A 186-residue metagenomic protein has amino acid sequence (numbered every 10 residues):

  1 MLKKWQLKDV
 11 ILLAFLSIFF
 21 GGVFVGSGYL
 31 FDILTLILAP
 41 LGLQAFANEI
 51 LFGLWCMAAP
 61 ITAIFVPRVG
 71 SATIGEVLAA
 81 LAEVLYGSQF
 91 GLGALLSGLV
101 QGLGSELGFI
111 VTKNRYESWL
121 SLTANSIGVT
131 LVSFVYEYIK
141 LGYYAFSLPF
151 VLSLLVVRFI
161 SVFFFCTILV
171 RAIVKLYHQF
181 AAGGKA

Functional and structural regions predicted by a protein language model:
M1-T62: Hydrophobic transmembrane alpha-helices
D9-S17, L96-Y138: Short helix-perturbing small/polar motifs within transmembrane alpha-helices
V10-F15, G53, M57, G70-I74 (+3 more regions): Hydrophobic alpha-helical transmembrane segments
F20, F24, A63, E83 (+4 more regions): Structural signal for membrane-spanning alpha-helices in multi-pass inner-membrane proteins, emphasizing helix cores
G28, A80-L107, K140: Interfacial aromatic-anchored transmembrane helix boundaries in multi-pass membrane proteins
L38-L41, R115-A186: Membrane-embedded alpha-helical hairpins and interfacial helices in multi-pass inner-membrane proteins
G53-A72, G104-G108: Generic transmembrane alpha-helix motif of multi-pass integral membrane proteins
S71-E83: Small-polar-interrupted transmembrane alpha-helices in polytopic inner-membrane proteins
